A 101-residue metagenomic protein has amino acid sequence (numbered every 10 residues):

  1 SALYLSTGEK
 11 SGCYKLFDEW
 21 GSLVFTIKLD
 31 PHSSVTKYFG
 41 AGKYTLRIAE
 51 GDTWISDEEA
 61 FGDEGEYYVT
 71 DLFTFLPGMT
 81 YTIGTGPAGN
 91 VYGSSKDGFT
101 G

Functional and structural regions predicted by a protein language model:
S1-I27, R47-G101: Primarily secretory-pathway and cell-envelope proteins
G8, Y38-G40: Solvent-exposed loop and beta-edge segments used for protein-protein assembly and interaction
H32-K37: Short, surface-exposed beta-strand/beta-hairpin micro-motifs centered on an aromatic residue
G42-L46: A short tyrosine-centered beta-strand micro-motif
